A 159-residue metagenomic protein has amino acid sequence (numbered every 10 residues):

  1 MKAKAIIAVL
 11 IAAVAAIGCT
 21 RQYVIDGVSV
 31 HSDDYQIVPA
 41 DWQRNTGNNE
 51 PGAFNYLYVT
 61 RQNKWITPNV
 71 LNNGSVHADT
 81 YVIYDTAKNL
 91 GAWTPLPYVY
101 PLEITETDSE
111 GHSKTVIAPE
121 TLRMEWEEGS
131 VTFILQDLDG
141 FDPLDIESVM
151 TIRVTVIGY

Functional and structural regions predicted by a protein language model:
M1-I7: Bacterial N-terminal signal peptides that target proteins for export
K2, V28-Y159: First exposed extracellular module after export/assembly in secreted or surface-exposed proteins
V9-A12: Residue-level signal for mature regions of secreted extracellular proteins and peptides
A15-G18: C-terminal motif of bacterial Sec signal peptides marking the signal peptidase cleavage site
T20-Y23: Bacterial signal peptide processing site
